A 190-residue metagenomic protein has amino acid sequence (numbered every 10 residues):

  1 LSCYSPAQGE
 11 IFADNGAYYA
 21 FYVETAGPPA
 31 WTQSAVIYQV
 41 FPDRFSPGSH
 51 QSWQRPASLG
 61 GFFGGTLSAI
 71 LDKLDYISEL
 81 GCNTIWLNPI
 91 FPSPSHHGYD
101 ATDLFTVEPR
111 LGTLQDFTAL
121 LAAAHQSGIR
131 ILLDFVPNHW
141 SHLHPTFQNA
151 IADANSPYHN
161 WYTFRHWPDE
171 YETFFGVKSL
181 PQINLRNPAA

Functional and structural regions predicted by a protein language model:
L1-Q39, P47-F62: The feature marks proteins involved in alpha-glucan
N15-A20, N83-T84, T163: A short linear-motif detector with a strong N-terminal bias
F41-N83, I90-A190: Substrate-binding/active-site clefts of carbohydrate-active enzymes
